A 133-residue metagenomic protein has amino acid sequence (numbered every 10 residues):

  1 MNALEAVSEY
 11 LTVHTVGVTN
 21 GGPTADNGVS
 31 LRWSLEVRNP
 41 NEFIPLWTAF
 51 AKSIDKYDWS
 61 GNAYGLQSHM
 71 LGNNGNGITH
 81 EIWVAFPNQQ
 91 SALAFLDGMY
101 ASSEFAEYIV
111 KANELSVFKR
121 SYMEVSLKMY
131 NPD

Functional and structural regions predicted by a protein language model:
M1-F105, A112-D133: Short S/T/G/P-rich N-terminal loop/turn motif that feeds into the first structured element of a domain
